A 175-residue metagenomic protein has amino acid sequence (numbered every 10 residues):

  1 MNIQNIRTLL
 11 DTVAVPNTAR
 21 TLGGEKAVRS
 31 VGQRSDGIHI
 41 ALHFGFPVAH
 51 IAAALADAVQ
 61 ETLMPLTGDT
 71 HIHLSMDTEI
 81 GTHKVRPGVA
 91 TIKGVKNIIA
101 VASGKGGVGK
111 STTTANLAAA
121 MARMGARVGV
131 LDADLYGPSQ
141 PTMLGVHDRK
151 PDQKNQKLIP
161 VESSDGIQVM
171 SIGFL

Functional and structural regions predicted by a protein language model:
M1-R29: N-proximal, solvent-exposed amphipathic alpha-helical segments enriched in charged/polar residues
L9, T62, A120, M143: Rossmann-fold NAD(P)-dependent oxidoreductase module
L10, V28, V95, G106 (+3 more regions): Residue-level signature of catalytic and energy-coupling elements of molecular machines, predominantly ATP/GTP-dependent
G24-A27, G32-D36, A41-A102: Extreme N-terminal, non-catalytic leader segments that precede Walker-type/kinase nucleotide-binding cores
K84-P87, T113, P141-L144: Short acidic, glycine/serine/threonine-rich loops at helix termini
N97-L135: Walker A/P-loop phosphate-binding motif and the immediately C-terminal alpha-helix
M121-L175: Phosphate-binding loop that captures ATP/GTP phosphates
